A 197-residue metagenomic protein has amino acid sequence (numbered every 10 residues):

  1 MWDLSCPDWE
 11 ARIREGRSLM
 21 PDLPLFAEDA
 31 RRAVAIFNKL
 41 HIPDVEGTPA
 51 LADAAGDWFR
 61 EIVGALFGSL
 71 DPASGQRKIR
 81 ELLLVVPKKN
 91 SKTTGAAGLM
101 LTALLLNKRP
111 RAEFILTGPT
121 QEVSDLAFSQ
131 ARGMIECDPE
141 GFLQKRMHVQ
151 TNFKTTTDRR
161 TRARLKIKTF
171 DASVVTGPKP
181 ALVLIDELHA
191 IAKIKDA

Functional and structural regions predicted by a protein language model:
M1-A197: Phosphate/NTP-binding elements of NTP-utilizing enzymes
